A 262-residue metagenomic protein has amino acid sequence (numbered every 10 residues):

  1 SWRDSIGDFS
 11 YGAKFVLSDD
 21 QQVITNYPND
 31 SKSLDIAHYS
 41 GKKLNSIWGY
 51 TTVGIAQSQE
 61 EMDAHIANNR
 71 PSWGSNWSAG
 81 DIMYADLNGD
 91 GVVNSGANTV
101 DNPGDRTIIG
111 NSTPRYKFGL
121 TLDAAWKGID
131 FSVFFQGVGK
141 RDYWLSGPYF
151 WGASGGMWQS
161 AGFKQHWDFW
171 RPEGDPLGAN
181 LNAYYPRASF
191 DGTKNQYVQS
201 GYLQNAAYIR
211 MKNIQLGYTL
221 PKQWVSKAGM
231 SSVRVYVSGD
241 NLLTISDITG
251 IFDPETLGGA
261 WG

Functional and structural regions predicted by a protein language model:
S1, G12-K14, G119-T121, N213-G217: Membrane-embedded beta-strand positions in outer-membrane beta-barrel channels/transporters
W2-N111, G152, D168-P176: Conserved small-residue
G7-A13, Y116-F118, K127-I129, A207 (+1 more regions): Outer-envelope beta-barrel architecture signal
G7-S10, Q22-P28, K140-S146, G156-M157 (+2 more regions): Outer-membrane beta-barrel proteins
A13-F15, V133, V235-V237: Membrane-embedded beta-strand positions of outer-membrane beta-barrel proteins
L17-V23, W126-G128, G137-R141, N213 (+2 more regions): Transmembrane beta-strands of outer-membrane beta-barrel pores
G128-S132, Q223-W224: Repeated loop/turn-to-beta-strand initiation elements of outer-membrane beta-barrel proteins
V138-R234, S238-D240: Extracytoplasmic gating/loop element in the C-terminal half of outer-membrane beta-barrel translocons and assembly
